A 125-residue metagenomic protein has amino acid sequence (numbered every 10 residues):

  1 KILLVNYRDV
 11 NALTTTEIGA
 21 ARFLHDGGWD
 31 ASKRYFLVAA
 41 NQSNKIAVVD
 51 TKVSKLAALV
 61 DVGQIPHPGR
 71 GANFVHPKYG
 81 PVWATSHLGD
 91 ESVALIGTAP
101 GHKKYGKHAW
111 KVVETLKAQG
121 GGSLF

Functional and structural regions predicted by a protein language model:
K1-F125: Predominantly soluble domains enriched in secretory-pathway, periplasmic, or organellar proteins
